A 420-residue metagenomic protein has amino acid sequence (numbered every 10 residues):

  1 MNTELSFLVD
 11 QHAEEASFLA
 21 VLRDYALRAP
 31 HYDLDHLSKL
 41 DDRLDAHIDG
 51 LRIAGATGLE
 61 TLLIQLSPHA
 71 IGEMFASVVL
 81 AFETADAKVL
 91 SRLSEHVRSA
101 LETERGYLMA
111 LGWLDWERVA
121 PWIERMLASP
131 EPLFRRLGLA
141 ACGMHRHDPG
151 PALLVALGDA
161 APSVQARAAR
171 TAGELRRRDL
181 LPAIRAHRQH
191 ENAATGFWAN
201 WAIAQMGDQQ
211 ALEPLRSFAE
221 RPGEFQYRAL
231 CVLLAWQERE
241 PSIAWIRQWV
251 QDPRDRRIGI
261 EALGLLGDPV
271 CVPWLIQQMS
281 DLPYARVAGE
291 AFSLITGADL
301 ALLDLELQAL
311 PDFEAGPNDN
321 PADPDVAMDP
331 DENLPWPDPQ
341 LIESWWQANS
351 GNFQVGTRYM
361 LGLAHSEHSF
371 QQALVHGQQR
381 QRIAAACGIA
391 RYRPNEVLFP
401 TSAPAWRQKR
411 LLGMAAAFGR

Functional and structural regions predicted by a protein language model:
M1-A120, S129-R135, C142-G150, L157-Q165 (+4 more regions): N-terminal alpha-helical scaffold/docking segments in eukaryotic complex subunits
E60-L63, S77, L90-S94, W122-E124 (+6 more regions): Buried hydrophobic core positions in alpha-solenoid tandem helical repeats
V78, S94, Y107-L108, E124 (+11 more regions): Hydrophobic core positions within HEAT/HEAT-like alpha-solenoid repeats
F82, G112, G143, G173 (+5 more regions): Structural signature of alpha-helical solenoid repeat scaffolds
E131-V232: Solenoidal tandem-repeat scaffolds enriched in leucines and small polar residues
H147, E238-P241, P253: Interaction-prone helical segments in low-complexity regions
D252-Q308: Repeat-solenoid scaffold signature
L307-P317: Post-kinase regulatory C-tail/linker adjacent to protein kinase catalytic domains
